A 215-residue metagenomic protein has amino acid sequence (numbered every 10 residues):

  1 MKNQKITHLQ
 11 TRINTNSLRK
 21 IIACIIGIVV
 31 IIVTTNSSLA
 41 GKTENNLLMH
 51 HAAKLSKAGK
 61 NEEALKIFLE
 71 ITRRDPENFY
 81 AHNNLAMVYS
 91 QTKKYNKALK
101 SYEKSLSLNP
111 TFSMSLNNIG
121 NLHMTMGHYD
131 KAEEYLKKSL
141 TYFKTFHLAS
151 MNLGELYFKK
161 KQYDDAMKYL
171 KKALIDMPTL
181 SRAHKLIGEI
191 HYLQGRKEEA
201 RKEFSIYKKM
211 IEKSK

Functional and structural regions predicted by a protein language model:
Q4, H8-R19, I26: Short, low-complexity, charge-dense intrinsically disordered segments
C24-V33: Bacterial N-terminal signal peptides
E44-N46, F79-Y80, S113-M114, H147-L148 (+2 more regions): Helix-start (N-cap) detector for alpha-helical repeat units in TPR-like alpha-solenoids, especially tetratricopeptide
E44-Y80, M87, Q91: Alpha-helical segment of the N-proximal tetratricopeptide repeat
K57-E70, Q91-K104, M114, T125-K138 (+2 more regions): Structural signature of tandem alpha-helical TPR/SEL1-like repeats, specifically the intra-repeat loop/turn
